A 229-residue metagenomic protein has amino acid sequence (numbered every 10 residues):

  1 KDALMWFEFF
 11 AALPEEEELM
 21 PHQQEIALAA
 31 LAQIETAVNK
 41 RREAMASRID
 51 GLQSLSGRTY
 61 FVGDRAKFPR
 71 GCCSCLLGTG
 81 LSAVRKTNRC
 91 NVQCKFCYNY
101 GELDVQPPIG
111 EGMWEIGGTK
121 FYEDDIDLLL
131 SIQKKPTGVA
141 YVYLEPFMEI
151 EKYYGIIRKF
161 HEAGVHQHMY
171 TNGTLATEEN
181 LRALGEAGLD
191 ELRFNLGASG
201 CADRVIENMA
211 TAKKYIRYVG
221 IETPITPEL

Functional and structural regions predicted by a protein language model:
A3-V84, G101-E111: N-terminal [4Fe-4S]-dependent radical SAM core
P21-R48, L175-D203: Short secondary-structure boundary segments
C73-V92, D124-A140, L144-M148: A short, flexible N-terminal coil/short beta segment enriched in small residues
G78, P227-E228: Short, glycine/acidic-rich beta->alpha junctions
S82, I126-L130, Y153-I157, L181 (+1 more regions): Generic structural signal for well-ordered alpha-helices, preferentially at hydrophobic/aromatic core positions
N88-E102: Local cysteine-cluster metal-coordination motifs and their immediate loop/turn environment, predominantly Fe-S cluster
G101-F121, Q133-E149, F160-A176, L184-R204 (+1 more regions): Core AdoMet radical
